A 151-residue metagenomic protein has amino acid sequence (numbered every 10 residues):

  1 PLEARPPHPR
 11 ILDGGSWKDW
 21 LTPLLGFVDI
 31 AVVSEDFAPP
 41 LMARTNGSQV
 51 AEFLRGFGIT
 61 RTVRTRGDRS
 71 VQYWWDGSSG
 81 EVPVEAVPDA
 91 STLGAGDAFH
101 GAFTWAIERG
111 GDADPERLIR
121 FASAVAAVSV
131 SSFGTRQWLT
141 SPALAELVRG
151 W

Functional and structural regions predicted by a protein language model:
P1-Q49, R69-S70: Conserved beta-alpha-beta core of the PfkB/ribokinase-like small-molecule kinase fold
A43-W151: Conserved phosphate-binding/catalytic region of the ribokinase-like
